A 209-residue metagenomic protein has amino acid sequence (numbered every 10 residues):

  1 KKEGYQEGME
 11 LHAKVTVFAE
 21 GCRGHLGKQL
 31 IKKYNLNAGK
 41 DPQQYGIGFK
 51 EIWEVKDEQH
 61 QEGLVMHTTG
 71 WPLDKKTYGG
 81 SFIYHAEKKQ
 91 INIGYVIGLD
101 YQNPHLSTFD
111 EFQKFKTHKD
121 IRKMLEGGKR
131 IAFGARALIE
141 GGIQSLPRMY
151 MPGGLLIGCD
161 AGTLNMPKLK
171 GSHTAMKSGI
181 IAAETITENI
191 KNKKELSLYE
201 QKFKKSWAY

Functional and structural regions predicted by a protein language model:
K1-K123, T163, I181, T185: Predominantly flavin-linked oxidoreductase catalytic cores and closely associated redox partners
K40, N103, S145-R148, M166-T174 (+3 more regions): Alpha-helix capping and helix-loop boundary segments enriched in small/acidic/polar residues
E51-K56, F133-A137, Q201-Y209: Short, conserved secondary-structure transition motifs
Y95, G158, F203: Active-site proximal loops enriched in glycine and acidic residues that flank catalytic Cys/His/Asp and coordinate
K123-G134, N192-L198: Flexible, glycine/charged-enriched surface loops at secondary-structure junctions
A135-M166, S197: FAD-binding beta-loop-beta segment adjacent to the flavin cofactor pocket
G162-K168, I180, E184-Y209: Active-site-proximal substrate-binding core of FAD-dependent oxidoreductases
H173-I181: A broad detector of short, well-ordered amphipathic alpha-helices that serve as recognition/interaction surfaces
